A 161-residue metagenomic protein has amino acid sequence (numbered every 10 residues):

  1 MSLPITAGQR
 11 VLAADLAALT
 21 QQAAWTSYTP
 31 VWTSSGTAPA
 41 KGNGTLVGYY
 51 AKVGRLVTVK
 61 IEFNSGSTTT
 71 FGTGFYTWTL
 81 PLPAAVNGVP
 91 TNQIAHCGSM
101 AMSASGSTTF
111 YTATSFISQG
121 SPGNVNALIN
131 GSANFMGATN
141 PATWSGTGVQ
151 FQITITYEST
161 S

Functional and structural regions predicted by a protein language model:
S2-S161: Surface-exposed molecular-recognition determinants
